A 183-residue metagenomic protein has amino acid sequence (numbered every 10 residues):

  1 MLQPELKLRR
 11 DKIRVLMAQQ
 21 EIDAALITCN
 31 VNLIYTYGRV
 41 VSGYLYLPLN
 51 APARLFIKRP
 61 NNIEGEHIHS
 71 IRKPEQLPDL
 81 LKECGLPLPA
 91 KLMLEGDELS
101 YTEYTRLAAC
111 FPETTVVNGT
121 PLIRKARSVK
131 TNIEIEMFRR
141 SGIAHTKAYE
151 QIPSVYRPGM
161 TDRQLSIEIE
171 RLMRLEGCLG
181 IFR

Functional and structural regions predicted by a protein language model:
M1-A148: A composition/biophysics-driven feature that prefers long, compositionally simple stretches
L2-E5, R157-L165: Signal-transducing coiled-coil linker helices
L33-G43, T120-I123, M160-R183: Short catalytic-site patches enriched in acidic/histidine residues that coordinate or position cofactors/metals
C84, P89, L94, Q151-D162 (+1 more regions): Short flexible/disordered coil segments
P112, R140-I143, K147-E150, S154-T161 (+1 more regions): Generic secondary-structure signature for well-ordered alpha-helical cores
